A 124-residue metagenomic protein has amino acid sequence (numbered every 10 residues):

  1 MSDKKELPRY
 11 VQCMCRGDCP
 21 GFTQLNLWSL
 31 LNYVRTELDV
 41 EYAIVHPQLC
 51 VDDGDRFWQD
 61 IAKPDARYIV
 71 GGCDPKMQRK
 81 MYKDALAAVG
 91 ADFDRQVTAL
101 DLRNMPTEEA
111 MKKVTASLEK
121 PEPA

Functional and structural regions predicted by a protein language model:
M1-A124: Iron-sulfur-associated redox domains of electron-transfer enzymes in respiratory and anaerobic energy metabolism
